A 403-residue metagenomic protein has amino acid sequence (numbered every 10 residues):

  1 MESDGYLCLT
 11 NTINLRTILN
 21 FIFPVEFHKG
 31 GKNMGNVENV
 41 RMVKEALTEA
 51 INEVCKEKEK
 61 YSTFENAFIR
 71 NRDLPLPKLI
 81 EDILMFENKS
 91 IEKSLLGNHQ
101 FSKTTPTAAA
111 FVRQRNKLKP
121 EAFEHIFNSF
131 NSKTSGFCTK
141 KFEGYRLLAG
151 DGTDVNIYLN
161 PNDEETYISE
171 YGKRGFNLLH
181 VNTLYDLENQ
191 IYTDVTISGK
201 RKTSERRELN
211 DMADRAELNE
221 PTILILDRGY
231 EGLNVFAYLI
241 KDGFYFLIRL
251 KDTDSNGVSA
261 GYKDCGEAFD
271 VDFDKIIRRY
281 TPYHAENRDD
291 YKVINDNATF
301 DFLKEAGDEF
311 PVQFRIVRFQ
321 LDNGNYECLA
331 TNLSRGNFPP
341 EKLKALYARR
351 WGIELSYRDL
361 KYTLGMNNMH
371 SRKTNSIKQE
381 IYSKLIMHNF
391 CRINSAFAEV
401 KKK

Functional and structural regions predicted by a protein language model:
E2-K89, G97, T105, F111-L118 (+5 more regions): Single, function-defining residue in the core of a domain
N131-C138: A short, well-structured juxtamembrane/interface segment
R146-L148: Conserved beta-strand elements of the Class I
Y167-I168: Extracytosolic and intramembrane catalytic regions of membrane-associated proteins in envelope/secretory systems
